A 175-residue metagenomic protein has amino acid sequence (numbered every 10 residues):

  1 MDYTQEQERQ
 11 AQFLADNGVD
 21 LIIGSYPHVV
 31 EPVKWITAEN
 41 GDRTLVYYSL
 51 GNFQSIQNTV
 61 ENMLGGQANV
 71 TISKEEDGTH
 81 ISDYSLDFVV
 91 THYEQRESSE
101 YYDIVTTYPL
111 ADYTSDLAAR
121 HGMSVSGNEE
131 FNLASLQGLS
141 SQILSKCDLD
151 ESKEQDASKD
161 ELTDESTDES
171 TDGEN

Functional and structural regions predicted by a protein language model:
M1-D2: Short acidic, glycine-rich surface-loop motifs adjacent to enzyme active sites
Q5-G66: Conserved beta-sheet core of the metallophosphoesterase superfamily
V60-N175: A short C-terminal boundary segment appended to hydrolase-like catalytic domains
